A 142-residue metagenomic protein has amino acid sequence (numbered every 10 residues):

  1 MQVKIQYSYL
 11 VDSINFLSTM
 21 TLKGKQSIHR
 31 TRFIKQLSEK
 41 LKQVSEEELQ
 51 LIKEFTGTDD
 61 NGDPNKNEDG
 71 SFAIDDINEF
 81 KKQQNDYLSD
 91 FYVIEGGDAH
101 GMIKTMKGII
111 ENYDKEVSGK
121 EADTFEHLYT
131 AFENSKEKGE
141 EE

Functional and structural regions predicted by a protein language model:
M1-E142: A composition-driven surface/loop motif
